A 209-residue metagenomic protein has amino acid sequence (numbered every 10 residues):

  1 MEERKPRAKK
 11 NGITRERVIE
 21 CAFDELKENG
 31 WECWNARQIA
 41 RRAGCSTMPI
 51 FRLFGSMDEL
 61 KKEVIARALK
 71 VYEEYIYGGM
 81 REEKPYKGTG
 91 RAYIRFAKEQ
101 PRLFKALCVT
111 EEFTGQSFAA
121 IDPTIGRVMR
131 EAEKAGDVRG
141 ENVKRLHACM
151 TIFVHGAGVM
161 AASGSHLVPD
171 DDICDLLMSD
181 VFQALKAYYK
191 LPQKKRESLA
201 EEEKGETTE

Functional and structural regions predicted by a protein language model:
M1-I13, Y189-E209: N-terminal intrinsically disordered/low-complexity leader segments
M1-N29, R37-Q38, E59-K62: Basic, helix-initiating cap at the start of DNA-binding domains
E28-W31, G44, F51-K61: HTH DNA-binding helix-turn interface
W34-R41, I50: Append "Primarily bacterial transcriptional regulators
K62, A66-T89, I125-K134: Amphipathic alpha-helical linker/stalk segments
Y86-C108, Q116-D122, T151-V154, G158: Helical hydrophobic small-molecule/effector-binding pocket
G88, E111-G140, K144-C149, D175-K186: Amphipathic alpha-helical packing segments from all-alpha helical-bundle domains
L103-A106, T151-P169, Q183-K195: Amphipathic C-terminal alpha-helical segment
